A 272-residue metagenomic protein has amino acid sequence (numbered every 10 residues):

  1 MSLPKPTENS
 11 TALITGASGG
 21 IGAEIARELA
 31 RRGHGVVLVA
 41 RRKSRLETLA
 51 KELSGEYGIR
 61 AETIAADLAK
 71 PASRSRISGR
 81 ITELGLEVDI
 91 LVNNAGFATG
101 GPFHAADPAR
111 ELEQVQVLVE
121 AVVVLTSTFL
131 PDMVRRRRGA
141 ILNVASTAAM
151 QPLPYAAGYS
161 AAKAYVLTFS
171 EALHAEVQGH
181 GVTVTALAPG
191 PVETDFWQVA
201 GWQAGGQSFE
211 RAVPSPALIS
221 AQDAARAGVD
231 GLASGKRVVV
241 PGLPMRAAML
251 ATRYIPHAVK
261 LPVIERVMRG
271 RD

Functional and structural regions predicted by a protein language model:
S18-G19: Conserved glycine-rich cofactor-binding loop
R32-L49: Conserved glycine-rich Rossmann-like NAD(P)H-binding loop of the short-chain dehydrogenase/reductase
N94-T99: Conserved NAD(P)H cofactor-binding loop of Rossmann-fold oxidoreductase domains
P102-V115: Substrate-binding pocket helix/loop in short-chain dehydrogenase/reductase
T126, A162: Active-site helix of classical SDR
S146: Residue(s) in the substrate-gating loop at a strand-loop-helix junction that position the organic substrate next
G179-P244, A258: SDR active-site lid
